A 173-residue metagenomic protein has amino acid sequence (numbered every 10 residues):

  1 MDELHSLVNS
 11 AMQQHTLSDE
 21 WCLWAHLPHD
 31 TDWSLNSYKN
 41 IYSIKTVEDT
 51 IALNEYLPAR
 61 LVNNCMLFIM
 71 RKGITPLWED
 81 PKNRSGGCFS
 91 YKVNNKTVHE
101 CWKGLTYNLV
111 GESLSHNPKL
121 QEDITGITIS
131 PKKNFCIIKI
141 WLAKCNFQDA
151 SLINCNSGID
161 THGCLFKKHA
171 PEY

Functional and structural regions predicted by a protein language model:
M1-S10, S18-E20, N36, L57-Y173: Conserved NAD+-utilizing ADP-ribose enzyme module
H15-Y42: Glycine-rich loop/turn
K45-E48, T97: A generic structural signal for alpha-helix starts
E48-A59: Short active-site loop/helix that positions an aromatic residue
